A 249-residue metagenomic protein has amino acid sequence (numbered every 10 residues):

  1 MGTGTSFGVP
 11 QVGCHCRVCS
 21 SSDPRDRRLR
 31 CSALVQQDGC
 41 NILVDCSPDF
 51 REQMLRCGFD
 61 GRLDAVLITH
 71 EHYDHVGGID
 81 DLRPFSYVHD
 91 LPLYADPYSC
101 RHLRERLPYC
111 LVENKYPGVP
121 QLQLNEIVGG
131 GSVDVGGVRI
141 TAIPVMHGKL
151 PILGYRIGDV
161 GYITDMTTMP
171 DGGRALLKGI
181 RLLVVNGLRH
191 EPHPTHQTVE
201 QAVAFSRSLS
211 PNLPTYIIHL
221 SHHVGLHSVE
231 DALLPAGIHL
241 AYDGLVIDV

Functional and structural regions predicted by a protein language model:
M1-I163, V229-D248: Binuclear metal-dependent hydrolase catalytic cores
T168-D248: Cap/insert and terminal regions of metallo-dependent hydrolase folds
